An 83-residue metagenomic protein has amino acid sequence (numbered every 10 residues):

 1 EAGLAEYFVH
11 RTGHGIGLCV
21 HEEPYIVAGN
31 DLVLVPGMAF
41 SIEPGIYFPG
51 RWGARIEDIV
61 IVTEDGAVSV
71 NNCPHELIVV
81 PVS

Functional and structural regions predicted by a protein language model:
E1-V20: Active-site cores enriched in adjacent His and Asp/Glu residues with nearby glycine-rich loops that coordinate divalent
L18-S83: Charged, cofactor-coupling segments
